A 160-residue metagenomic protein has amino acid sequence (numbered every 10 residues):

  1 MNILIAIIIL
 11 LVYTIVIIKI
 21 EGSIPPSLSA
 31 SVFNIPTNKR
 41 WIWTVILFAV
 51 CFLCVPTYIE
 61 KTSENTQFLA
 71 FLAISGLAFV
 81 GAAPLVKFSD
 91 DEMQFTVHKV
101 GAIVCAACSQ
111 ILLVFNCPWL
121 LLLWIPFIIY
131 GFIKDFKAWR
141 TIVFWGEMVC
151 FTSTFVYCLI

Functional and structural regions predicted by a protein language model:
M1-S63: N-terminal topogenic module of multi-pass integral membrane proteins
L4, E64-I74, M148: Hydrophobic alpha-helical segments of membrane proteins, primarily the transmembrane helices and their short helical
S31-F33, E64, S89-V97, D135-I142: Juxtamembrane loop-transmembrane helix junctions in multi-pass integral membrane proteins, especially the extracellular
I35-A49, H98-A106, L120-W124, I142-F151: Alpha-helical transmembrane segments of polytopic membrane proteins
T57-T62, A82-D90, F115, G131-A138 (+1 more regions): Juxtamembrane "helix-exit" motif on the non-cytosolic side of transmembrane helices
Q67-W124: Membrane-proximal helix-loop-helix units in multi-pass membrane proteins
N116-I160: Terminal transmembrane helical module of multi-pass membrane proteins
